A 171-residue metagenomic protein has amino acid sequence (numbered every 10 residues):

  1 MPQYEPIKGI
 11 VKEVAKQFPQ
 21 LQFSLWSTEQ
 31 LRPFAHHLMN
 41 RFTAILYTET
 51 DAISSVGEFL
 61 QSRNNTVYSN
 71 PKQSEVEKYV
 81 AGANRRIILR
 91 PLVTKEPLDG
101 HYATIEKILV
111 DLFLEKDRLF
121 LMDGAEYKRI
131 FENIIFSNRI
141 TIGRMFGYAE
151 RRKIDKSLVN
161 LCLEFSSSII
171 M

Functional and structural regions predicted by a protein language model:
M1, R41-L46, V93-P97, I130: Charged, low-complexity surface segments at secondary-structure and domain boundaries
Q3-V80: Short gly/ser-rich loop at a beta-strand->alpha-helix junction or flexible surface loop bordering the NTP-binding
Q61-M171: Hydrophobic alpha-helical interaction segments
